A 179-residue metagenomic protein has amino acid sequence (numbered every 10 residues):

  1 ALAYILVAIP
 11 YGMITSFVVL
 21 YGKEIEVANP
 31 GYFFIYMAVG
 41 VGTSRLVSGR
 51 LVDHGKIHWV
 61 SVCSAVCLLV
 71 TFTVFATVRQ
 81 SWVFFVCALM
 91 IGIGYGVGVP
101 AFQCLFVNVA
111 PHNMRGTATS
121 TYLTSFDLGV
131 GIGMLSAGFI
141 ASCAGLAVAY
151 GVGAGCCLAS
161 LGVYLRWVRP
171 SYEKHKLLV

Functional and structural regions predicted by a protein language model:
A1-F34, V41: Extracytoplasmic gate region of multi-pass secondary transporters
A38-V39, D127-L128: Short hydrophobic/small-residue motifs within alpha-helical transmembrane segments of multi-pass transporter-like
S44-I57, A141-S142: Helix-to-loop junctions at the C-terminal end of transmembrane segments in multipass secondary transporters
W59-V74, A154: Structural signature of the two symmetry-related core transmembrane helices
A76-C87: Helix-loop junctions at membrane interfaces in 12-TM secondary transporters
V97-A110: Intracellular juxtamembrane helix-capping segments at the cytosolic ends of symmetry-related transmembrane helices
H112-Y122: Loop-to-transmembrane helix entry/capping segments in MFS-fold secondary transporters and related SLC/MFSD carriers
F139-C157: A membrane-interface helix-boundary motif in multi-pass transporters
